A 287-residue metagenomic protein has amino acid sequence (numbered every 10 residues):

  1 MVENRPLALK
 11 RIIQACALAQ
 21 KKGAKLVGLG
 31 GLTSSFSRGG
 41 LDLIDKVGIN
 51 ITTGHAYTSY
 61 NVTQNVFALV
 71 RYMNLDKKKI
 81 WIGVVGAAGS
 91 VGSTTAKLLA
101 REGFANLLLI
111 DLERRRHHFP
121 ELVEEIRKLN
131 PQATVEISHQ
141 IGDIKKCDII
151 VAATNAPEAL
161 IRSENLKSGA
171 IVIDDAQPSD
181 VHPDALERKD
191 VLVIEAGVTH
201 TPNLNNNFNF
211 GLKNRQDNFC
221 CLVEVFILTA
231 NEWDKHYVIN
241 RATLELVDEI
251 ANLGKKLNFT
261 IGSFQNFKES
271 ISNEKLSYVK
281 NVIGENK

Functional and structural regions predicted by a protein language model:
M1, R5, P183-K287: Adenosine-phosphate binding glycine-rich loop
M1-K78, N207-N214, V223, N231: Glycine/serine-rich phosphate-binding loop and adjoining beta1-alpha1 elements at the start of nucleotide-handling
A15-L18, K22, L69, M73 (+5 more regions): Change "in soluble alpha/beta enzymes" to "in soluble alpha/beta proteins
G31-S34, A56-Y57, L112, Q177 (+1 more regions): Short, ordered loop/turn segments at secondary-structure junctions
S34-R38, R115-P120, D180-P183: Short, charged/polar "capping" segments at the starts of alpha-helices and the immediately preceding loops
G39-V47, P120-K128, D184-L186: Short, aromatic/basic amphipathic alpha-helical patches
R71-I149: Glycine-rich phosphate/diphosphate-binding loop of Rossmann-like nucleotide-binding domains
P131-N206: Rossmann-like adenosine-cofactor binding region
